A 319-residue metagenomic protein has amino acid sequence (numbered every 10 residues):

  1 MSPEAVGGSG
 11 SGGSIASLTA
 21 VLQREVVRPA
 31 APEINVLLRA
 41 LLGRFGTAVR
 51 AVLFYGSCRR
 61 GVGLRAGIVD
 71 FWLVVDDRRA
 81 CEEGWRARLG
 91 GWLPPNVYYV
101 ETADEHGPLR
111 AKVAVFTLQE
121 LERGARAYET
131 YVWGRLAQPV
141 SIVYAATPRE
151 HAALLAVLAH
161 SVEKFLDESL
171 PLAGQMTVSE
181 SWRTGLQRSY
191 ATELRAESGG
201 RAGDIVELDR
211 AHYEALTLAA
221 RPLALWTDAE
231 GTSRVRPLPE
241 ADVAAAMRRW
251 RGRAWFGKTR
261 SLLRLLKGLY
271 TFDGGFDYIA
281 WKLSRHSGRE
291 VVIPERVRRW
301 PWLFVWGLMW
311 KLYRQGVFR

Functional and structural regions predicted by a protein language model:
S2-G43, R59-A66, D76-R319: Catalytic core of pol beta-like nucleotidyltransferases
V49-C58: Short gly/ser-rich loop at a beta-strand->alpha-helix junction or flexible surface loop bordering the NTP-binding
V69: Change "...and in nucleic-acid phosphodiester-cleaving endonucleases..." to "...and in nucleic-acid processing enzymes
W72-V74: Short hydrophobic/aromatic beta-strand micro-patches that form the beta-sheet surface supporting nucleotide- or nucleic
